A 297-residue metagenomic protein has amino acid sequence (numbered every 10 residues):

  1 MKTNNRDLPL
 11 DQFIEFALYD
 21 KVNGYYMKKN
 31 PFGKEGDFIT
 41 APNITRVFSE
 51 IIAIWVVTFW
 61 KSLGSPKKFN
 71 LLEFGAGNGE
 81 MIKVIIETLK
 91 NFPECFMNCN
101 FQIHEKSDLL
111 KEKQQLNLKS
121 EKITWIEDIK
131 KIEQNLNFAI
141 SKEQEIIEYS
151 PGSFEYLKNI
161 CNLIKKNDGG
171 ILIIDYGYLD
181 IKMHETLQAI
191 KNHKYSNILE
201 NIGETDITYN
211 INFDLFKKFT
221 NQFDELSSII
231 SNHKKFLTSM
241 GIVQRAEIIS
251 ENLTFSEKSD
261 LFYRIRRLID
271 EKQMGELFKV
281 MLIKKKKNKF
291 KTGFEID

Functional and structural regions predicted by a protein language model:
M1-F74, N78-K130, G241-Q244, I249 (+1 more regions): Rossmann-like AdoMet
N135-D297: Long, Lys/Arg- and hydrophobic-enriched amphipathic alpha-helices
